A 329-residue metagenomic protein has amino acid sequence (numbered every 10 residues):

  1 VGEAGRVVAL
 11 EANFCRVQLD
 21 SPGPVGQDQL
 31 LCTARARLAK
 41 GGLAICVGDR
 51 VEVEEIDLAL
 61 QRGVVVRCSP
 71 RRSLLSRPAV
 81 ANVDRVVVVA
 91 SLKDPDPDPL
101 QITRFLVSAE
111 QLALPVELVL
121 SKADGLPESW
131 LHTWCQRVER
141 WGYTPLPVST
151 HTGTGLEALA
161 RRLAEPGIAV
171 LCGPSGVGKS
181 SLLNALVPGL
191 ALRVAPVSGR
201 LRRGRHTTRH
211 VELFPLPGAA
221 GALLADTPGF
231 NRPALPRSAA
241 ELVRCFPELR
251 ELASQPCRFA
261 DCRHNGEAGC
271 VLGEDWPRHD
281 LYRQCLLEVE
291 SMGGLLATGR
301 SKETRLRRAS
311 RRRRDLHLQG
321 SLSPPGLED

Functional and structural regions predicted by a protein language model:
V1-E3, V53-E54: Short boundary/loop segments of OB/S1/cold-shock single-stranded nucleic-acid-binding domains
G2-N13: Structural detector for short beta-strands of small beta-barrel domains
N13, D28, A36, K40-Q61 (+7 more regions): Helix-rich effector regions associated with P-loop NTPase G domains
R16-S21, L31-T33: Short, acidic/hydrophobic/Gly-rich beta-strand patch recurrent on exposed beta strands that often constitutes part
S91-G142: Phosphate-binding glycine-rich loops and their immediate beta-loop-alpha structural context
D96, L126, T154, N231-P233: Catalytic P-loop NTPase motifs of RecA-like helicase/translocase cores
D124-V177: Canonical P-loop GTPase G-domain recognition
S180-S181, A185: Walker A/P-loop
